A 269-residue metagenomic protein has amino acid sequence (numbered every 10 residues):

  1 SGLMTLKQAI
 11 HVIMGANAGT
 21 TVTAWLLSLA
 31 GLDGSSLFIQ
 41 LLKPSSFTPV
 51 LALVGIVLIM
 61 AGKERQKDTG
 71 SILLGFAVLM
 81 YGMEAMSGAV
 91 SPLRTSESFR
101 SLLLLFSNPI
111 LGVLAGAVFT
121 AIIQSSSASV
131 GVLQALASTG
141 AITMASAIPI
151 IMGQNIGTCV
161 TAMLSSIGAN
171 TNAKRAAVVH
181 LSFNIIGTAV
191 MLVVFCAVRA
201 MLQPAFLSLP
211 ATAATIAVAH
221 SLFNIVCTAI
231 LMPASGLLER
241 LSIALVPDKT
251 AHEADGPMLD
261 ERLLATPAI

Functional and structural regions predicted by a protein language model:
S1, V90-S91, F119-A128, I151-N155: Short helix-coil transition sites and intra-membrane helix breaks within transmembrane domains of multi-pass
L3-G15, A141-I150, N172-S182: Membrane-interface alpha-helices at helix entry/exit sites of multi-pass transporters
H11-L27, P44-T48, L79, I123 (+3 more regions): Membrane-embedded alpha-helical segments of transport systems, primarily multispan ion/solute transporters
L37-V50, S101, L105-S107, T143-G157: Structural signature of hydrophobic alpha-helical transmembrane segments
Q40-P44, L73, A173-I186, A205-L237 (+1 more regions): Structural signal for the N-terminal portions of transmembrane helices and their immediately preceding loop/interface
V50-A61, G75-M86, A115-T120, I186-A197 (+1 more regions): Hydrophobic core segments of alpha-helical transmembrane domains in multi-pass membrane transport and ion-translocation
T69-V118, L136-T139: Helix-loop-helix hairpins and the membrane-proximal interhelical loops of multi-pass alpha-helical transport proteins
P233-I269: Non-transmembrane accessory domains of multi-pass membrane transporters/channels
